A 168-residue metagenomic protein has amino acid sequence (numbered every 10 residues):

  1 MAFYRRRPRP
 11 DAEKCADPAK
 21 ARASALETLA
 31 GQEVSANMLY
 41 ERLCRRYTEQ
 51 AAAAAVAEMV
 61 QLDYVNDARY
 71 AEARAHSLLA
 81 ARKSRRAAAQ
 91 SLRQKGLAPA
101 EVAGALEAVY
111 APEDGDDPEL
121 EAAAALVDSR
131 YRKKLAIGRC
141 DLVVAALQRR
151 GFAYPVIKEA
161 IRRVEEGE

Functional and structural regions predicted by a protein language model:
M1-E168: An alpha-helical, amphipathic repeat domain used for nucleic-acid recognition, typified by the mTERF helical solenoid
